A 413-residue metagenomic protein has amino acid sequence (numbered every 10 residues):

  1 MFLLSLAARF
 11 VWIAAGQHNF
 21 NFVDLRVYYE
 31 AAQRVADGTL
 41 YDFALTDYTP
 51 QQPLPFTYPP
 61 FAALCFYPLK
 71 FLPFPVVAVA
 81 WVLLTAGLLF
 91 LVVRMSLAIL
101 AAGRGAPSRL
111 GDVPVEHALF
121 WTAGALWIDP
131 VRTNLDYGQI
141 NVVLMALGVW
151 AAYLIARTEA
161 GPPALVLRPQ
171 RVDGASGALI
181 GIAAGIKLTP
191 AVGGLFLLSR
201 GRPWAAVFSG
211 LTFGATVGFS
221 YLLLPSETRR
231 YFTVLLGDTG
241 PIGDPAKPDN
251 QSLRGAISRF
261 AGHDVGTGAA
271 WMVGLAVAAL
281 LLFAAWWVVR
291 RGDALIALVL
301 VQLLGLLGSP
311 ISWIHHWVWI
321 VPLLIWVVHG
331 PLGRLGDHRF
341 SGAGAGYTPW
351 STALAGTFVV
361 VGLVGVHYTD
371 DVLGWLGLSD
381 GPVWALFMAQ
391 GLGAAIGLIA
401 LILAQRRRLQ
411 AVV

Functional and structural regions predicted by a protein language model:
M1-G174, P203-W317, H329-L332, G377-L386 (+1 more regions): Primarily membrane-embedded glycan-assembly and transfer machineries that use lipid-linked glycans
M1-L4, G193, L398: Hydrophobic alpha-helical segments
P73, L88, K187-P190, L323: Hydrophobic transmembrane alpha-helices
A151, I180-G185, V192-G201, F213-G214 (+1 more regions): Hydrophobic transmembrane alpha-helices of multi-pass, membrane-embedded glycosylation machinery
D173, G177-L179, T216, A270 (+3 more regions): Small-residue packing motifs within transmembrane alpha-helices
D173-L197, V301-G308: Membrane-interface alpha helices of multi-pass inner-membrane proteins
S199-L211, S341-L354: Membrane-interfacial entry segments at the cytosolic side of transmembrane helices
V328-L332, G342-V413: Aromatic-enriched
